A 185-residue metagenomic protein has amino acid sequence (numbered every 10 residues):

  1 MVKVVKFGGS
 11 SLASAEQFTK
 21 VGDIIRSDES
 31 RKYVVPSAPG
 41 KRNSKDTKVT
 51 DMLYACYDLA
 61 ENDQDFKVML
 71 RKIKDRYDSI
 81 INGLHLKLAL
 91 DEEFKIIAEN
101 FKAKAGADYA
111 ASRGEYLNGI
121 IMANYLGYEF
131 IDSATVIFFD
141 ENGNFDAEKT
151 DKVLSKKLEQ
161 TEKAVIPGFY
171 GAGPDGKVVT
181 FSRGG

Functional and structural regions predicted by a protein language model:
M1-G185: Nucleotide/pyrophosphate-binding catalytic subdomain
